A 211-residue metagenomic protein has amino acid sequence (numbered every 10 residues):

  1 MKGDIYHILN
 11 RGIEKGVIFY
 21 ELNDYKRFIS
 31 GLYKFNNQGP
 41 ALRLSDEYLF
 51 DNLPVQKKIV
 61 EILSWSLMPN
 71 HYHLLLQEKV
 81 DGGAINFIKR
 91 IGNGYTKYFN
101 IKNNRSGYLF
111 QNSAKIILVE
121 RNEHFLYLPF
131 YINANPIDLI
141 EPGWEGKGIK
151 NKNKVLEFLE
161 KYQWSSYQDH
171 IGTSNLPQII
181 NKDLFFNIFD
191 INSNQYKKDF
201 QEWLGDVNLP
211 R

Functional and structural regions predicted by a protein language model:
M1-I180, L184-R211: Short catalytic/metal-binding and nucleic-acid-binding patches
